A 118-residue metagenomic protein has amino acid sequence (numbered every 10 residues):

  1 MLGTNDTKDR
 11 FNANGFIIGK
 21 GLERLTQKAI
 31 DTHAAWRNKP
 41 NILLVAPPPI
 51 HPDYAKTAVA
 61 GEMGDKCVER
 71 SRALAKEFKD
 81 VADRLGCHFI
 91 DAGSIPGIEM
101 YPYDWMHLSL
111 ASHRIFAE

Functional and structural regions predicted by a protein language model:
M1-E118: Alpha-helical cap/lid subdomain in secreted, periplasmic, or secretory-pathway luminal O-acyl-processing enzymes
